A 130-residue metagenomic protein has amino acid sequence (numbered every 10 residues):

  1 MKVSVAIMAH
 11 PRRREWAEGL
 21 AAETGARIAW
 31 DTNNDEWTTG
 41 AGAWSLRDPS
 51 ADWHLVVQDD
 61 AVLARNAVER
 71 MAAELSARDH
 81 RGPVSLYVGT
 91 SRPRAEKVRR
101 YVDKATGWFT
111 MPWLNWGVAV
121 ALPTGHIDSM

Functional and structural regions predicted by a protein language model:
M1-V57, A61-M130: An acidic/histidine-cluster motif and surrounding catalytic segment that typifies divalent-metal-assisted enzyme active
